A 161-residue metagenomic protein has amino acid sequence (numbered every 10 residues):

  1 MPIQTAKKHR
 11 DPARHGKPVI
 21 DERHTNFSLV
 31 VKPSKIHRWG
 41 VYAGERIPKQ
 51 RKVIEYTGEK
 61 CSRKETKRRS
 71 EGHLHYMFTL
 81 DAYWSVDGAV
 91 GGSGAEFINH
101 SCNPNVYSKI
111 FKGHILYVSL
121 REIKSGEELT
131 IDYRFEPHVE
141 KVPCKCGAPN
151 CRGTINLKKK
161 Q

Functional and structural regions predicted by a protein language model:
P2-A6, C102-Q161: C-terminal SET catalytic tail plus cysteine-rich post-SET Zn-binding segment of SAM-dependent SET-domain
K7, R14-S108: Catalytic cores of histone-lysine modification enzymes
